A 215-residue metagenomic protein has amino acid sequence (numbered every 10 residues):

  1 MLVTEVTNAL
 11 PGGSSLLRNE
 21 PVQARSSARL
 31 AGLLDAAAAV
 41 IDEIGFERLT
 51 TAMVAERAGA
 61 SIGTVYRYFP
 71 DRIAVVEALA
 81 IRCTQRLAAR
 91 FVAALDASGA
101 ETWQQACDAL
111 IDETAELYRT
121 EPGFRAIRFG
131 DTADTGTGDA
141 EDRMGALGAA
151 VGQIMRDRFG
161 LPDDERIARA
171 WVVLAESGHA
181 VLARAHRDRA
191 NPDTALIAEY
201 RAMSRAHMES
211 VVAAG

Functional and structural regions predicted by a protein language model:
M1-A28, P162, V212-G215: N-terminal intrinsically disordered/low-complexity leader segments
N19-E20, A39, R48-T50, R72 (+2 more regions): Short glycine/proline-centered loop/turn elements that form peptide/ligand docking sites
R29-A37, V54, L79-F91: Generic hydrophobic, amphipathic alpha-helix propensity
G32, V40, I44-A74: Helix-turn-helix
L34, Q104, D108, D112 (+5 more regions): An amphipathic alpha-helix signature
V76-C83, F91, E121, R128 (+2 more regions): Alpha-helical DNA-contacting segments of helix-turn-helix folds
A78, V92-R119: Hydrophobic alpha-helical connector segments
A126-G130, T137, E141-M144, R158-S204 (+1 more regions): Hydrophobic/aromatic-rich alpha-helical bundle segments in the mid-to-C-terminal region
